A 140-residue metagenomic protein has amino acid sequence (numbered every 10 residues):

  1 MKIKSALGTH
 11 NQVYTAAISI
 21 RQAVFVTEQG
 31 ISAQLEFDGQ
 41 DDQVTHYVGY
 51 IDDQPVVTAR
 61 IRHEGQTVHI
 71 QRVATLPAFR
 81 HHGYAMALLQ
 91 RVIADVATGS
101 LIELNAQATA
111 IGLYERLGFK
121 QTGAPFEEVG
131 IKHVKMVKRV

Functional and structural regions predicted by a protein language model:
M1-E36, D41, H46, Y50: Short amphipathic alpha-helix that is part of the acyltransferase structural core
D41-Q43, Q66, E128-K132: Short acidic/glycine-enriched loop/turn segments that link adjacent beta-strands
V48, Q54-R62, T67-A74: Conserved beta-strand in the GNAT
G49-D52, K138-V140: Active-site beta-strand termini and strand-to-loop segments that position acidic
F79-R91: Conserved acetyl-CoA pyrophosphate-binding loop and the N-cap/start of the following alpha-helix in GNAT-like
A94-Q107: Conserved GNAT acetyl-CoA-binding A-motif
A108-K132: Conserved active-site alpha-helix within GNAT-family acetyltransferase domains
